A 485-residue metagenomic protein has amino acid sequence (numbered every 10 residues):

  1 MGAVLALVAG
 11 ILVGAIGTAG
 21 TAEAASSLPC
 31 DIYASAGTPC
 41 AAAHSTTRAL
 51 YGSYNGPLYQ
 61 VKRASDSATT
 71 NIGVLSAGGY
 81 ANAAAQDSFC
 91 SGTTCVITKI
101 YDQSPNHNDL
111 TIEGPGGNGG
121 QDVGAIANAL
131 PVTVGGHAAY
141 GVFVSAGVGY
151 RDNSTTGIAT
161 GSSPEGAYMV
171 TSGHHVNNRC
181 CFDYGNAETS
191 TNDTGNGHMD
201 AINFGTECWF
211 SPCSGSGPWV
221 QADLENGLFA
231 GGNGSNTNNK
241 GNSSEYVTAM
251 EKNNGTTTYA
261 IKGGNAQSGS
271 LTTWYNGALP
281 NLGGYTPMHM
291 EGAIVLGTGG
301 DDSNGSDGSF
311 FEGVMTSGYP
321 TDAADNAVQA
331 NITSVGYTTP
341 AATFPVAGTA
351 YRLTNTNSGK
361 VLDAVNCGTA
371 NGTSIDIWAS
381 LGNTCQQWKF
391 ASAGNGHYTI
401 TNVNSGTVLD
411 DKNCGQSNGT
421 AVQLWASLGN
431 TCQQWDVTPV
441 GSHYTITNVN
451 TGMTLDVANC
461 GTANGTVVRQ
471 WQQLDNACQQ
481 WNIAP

Functional and structural regions predicted by a protein language model:
M1-A24: Secretory targeting and sorting signals
T18-C40, A64, C95, Q121-D122 (+1 more regions): Extracellular glycan-associated modules
A25-G119, Y168, S334-P340, G348-Y351: GGW-centered surface loops in extracellular recognition modules
P29-D31, P39-A42, D87-V96, C181 (+7 more regions): Sequence contexts marking disulfide-bonded cysteines in secreted/extracellular proteins
S53-D66, Y140-V142, Y168-M169, I294-G297 (+4 more regions): Short, hydrophobic/proline-enriched secondary-structure or compact coil segments at domain edges
R63-S88, N153-I158, S309-F311, M315 (+3 more regions): Surface-exposed flexible segments
S67-G79, D152-T156, L271-A278, K389 (+2 more regions): Short amphipathic beta-strand/extended segments with alternating polar/hydrophobic composition
T343-P485: Lectin-like carbohydrate-binding module/patch detector with strong preference for beta-trefoil
